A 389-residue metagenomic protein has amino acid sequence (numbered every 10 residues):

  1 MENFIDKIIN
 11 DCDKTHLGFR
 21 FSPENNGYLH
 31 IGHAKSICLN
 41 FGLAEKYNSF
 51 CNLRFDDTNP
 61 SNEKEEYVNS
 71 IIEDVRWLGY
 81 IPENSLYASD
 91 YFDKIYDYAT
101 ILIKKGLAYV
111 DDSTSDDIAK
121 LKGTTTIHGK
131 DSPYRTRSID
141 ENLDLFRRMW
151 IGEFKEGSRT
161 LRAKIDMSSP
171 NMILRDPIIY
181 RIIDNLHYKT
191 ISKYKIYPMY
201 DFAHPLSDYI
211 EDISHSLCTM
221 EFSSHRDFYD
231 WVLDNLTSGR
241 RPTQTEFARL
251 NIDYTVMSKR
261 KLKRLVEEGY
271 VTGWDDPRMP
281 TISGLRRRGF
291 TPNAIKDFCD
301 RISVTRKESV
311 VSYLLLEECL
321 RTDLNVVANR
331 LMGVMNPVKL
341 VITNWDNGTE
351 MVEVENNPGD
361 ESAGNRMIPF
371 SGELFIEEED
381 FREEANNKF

Functional and structural regions predicted by a protein language model:
M1-D131, E221-T245, R249-V256, K263-E268: N-terminal Rossmann-like or analogous alpha/beta NTP/dinucleotide-binding catalytic cores that position adenine
F4-C12, M172, P177-D184, G269: Short, motif-level signal for alpha-helix interfacial/capping segments enriched in acidic residues and aromatics/proline
I9, I103, M149-W150, V266 (+2 more regions): Hydrophobic residues in alpha-helical segments
G18-G27, N52-T58, Y209-L217, D276-I282 (+1 more regions): Glycine- and acidic
Y28, N59, E63, Y87 (+5 more regions): Conserved aromatic-histidine-acidic binding/catalytic patches
K35-E45, V68, I72-V75, S192-H204 (+5 more regions): Structured alpha-helical segments in the cores of large, soluble enzyme domains
Y87, K105-L262, L320, N325-N329 (+1 more regions): Active-site cores that bind ATP or allylic diphosphates and position pyrophosphate for catalysis
P242-C319, D323: Long, charged, mostly alpha-helical binding arms that flank functional sites
